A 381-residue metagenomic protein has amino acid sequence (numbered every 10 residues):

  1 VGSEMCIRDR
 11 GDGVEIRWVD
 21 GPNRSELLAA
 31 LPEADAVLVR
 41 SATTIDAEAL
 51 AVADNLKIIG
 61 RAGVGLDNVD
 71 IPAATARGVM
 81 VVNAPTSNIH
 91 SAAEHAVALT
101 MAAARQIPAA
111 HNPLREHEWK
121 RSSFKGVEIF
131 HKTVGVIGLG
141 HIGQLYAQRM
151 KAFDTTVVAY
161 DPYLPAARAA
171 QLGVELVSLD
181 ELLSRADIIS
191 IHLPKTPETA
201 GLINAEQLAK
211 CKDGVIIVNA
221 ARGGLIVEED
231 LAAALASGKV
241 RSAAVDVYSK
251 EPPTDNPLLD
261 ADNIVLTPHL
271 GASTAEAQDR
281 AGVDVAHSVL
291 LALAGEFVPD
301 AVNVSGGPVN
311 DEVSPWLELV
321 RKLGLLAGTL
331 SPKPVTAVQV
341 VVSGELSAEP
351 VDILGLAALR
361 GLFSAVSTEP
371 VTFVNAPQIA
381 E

Functional and structural regions predicted by a protein language model:
V1-I7: Short, small-residue-biased leader/transition segments that mark boundaries at the very start of proteins
I7, V136, V340-V342: Hydrophobic Val/Ile/Leu positions in short beta-strands of Rossmann-like dinucleotide-binding domains
V19-D20, R40, A62-G63, G78-H90 (+4 more regions): Short beta->alpha connector loops at strand-helix junctions that form conserved, small/polar/Pro-enriched
N23, A152-A170: NAD(P)-binding Rossmann-fold cofactor-contacting core
T43-A49, P162-P257: Rossmann-like adenosine-cofactor binding region
R77, P85-T133, H141, L145-A152 (+1 more regions): Phosphate-binding beta-alpha-beta segment of Rossmann-like dinucleotide-binding domains, i.e., the NAD(P)
R77, V81-V82, D213-S331, S347: Rossmann-like dinucleotide-binding domain for NAD(H)/NADP(H)
V302-I379: An accessory alpha-helical subdomain
